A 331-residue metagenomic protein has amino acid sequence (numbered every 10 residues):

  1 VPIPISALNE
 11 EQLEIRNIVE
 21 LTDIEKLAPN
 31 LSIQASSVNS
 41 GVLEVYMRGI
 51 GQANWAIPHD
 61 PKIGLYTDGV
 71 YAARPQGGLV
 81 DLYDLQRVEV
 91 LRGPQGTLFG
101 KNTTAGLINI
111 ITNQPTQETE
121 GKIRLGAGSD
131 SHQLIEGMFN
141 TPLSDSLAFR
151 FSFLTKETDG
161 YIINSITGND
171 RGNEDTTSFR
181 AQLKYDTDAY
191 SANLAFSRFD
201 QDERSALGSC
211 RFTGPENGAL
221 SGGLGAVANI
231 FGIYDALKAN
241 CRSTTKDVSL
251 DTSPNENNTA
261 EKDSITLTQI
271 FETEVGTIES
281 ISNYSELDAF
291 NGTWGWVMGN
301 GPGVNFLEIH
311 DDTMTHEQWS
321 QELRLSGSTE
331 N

Functional and structural regions predicted by a protein language model:
V1-E118: Acidic, small-polar-rich N-terminal luminal/periplasmic segments of exported/outer-membrane proteins
P2, V42, K62-G64, T155 (+1 more regions): A short glycine/small-residue-enriched secondary-structure motif
N9, S37, G51, A127-S129 (+3 more regions): A mature extracytoplasmic/lumenal domain signature
N39-V45, G126, T158, N255-E256: Short, positively charged
M47-I50, I135-F139, E322-R324: Short, well-ordered amphipathic alpha-helices
D60-K62, R74, Y83-R92, T97-N164 (+5 more regions): Outer-membrane beta-barrel translocator/receptor signature
G168, N173-N331: Outer-membrane beta-barrel domain signature, strongest for Gram-negative TonB-dependent receptors and also present
